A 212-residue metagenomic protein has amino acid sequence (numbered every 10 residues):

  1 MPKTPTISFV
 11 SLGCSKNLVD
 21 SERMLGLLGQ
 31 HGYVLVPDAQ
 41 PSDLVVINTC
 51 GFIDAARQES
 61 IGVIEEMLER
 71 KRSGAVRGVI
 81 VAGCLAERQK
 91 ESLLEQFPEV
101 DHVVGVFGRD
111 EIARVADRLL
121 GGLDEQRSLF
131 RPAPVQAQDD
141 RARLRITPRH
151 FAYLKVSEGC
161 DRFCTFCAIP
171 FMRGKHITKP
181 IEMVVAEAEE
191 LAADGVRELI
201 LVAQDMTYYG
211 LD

Functional and structural regions predicted by a protein language model:
M1-Y209: Proteins enriched for Cys/Gly/acidic motifs involved in redox and nucleic-acid/cofactor modification
